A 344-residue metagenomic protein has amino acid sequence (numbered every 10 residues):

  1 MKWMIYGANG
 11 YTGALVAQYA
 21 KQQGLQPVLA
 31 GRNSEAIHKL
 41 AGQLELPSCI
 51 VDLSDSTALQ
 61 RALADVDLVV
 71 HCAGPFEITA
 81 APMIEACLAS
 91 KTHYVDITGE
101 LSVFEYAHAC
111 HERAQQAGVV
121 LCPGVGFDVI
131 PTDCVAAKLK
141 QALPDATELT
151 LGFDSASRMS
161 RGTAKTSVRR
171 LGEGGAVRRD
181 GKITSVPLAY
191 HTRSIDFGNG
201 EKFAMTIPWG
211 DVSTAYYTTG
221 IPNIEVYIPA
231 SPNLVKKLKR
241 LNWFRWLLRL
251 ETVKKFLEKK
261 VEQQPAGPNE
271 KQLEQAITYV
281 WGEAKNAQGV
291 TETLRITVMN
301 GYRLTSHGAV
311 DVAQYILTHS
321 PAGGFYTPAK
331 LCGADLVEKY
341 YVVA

Functional and structural regions predicted by a protein language model:
W3-Q23: N-terminal Rossmann NAD(P)H-binding glycine-rich loop of SDR-like oxidoreductase domains
Y6, Q141-A276, V280-N286, V290-T293 (+1 more regions): Active-site-lining helix/loop region of Rossmann-like oxidoreductase modules
A30-S34, D52-L53: N-terminal Rossmann-fold cofactor-binding loop
K39-L46, C110: Short, conserved SAM-binding/catalytic segment of Class I S-adenosyl-L-methionine-dependent methyltransferases
L44, L63-L68, A89-T92: Short acidic/histidine-rich motifs immediately flanking catalytic phosphotransfer sites in two-component signaling
I50-D67, H71-T79: Conserved Rossmann-fold cofactor-binding substructure of NAD(P)-dependent oxidoreductases
F76-G174, T214: Glycine-/Pro-rich loop/turn segments that contact NAD(P) or position catalytic residues in Rossmann-like domains
G267-A344: C-terminal helical cap and adjacent loop that interface with cofactors, partners, or active-site loops
